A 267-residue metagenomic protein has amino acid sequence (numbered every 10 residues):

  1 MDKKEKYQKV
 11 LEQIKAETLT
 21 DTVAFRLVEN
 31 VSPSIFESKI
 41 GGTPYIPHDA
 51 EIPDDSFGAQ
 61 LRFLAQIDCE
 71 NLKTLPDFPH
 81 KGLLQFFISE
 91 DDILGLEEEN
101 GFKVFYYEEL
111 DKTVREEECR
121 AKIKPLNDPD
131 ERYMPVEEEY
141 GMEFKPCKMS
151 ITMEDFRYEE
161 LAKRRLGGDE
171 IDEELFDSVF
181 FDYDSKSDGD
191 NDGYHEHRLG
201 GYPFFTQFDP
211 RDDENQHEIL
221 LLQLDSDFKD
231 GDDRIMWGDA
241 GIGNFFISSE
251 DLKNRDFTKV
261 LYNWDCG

Functional and structural regions predicted by a protein language model:
M1-G267: Preference for intrinsically disordered or flexible, low-complexity segments and adjacent hinge/connector residues
